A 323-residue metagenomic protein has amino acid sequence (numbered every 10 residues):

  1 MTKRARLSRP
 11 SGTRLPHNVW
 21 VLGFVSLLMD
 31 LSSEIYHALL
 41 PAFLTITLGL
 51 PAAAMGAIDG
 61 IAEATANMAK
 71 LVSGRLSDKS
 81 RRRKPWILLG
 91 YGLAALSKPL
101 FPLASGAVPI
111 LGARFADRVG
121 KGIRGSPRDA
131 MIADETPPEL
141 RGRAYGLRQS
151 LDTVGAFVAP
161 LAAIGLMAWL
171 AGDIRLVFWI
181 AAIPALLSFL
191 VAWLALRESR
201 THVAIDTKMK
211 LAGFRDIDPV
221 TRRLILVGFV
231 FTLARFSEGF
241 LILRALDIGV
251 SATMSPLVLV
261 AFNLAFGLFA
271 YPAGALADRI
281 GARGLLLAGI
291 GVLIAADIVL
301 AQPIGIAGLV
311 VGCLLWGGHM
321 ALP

Functional and structural regions predicted by a protein language model:
T2-P16, R197-G228: Juxtamembrane intracellular "pre-TM" segments in multi-pass secondary transporters
R9-A66, T221-V258: Helix-loop boundary and gating motifs at the non-cytosolic
A42-T47, V158-F178: Transmembrane alpha-helix termini and helix-breaking/packing motifs in multi-pass membrane transporters
E63-L71, F157, N263-Y271: Residue-level signature of mid-helix packing/kink "hotspots" within the transmembrane helices of 12-pass Major
A69-R81, M167, F269-A282: Helix-to-loop junctions at the C-terminal end of transmembrane segments in multipass secondary transporters
P85-P99, A182, G284-V299: Structural signature of the two symmetry-related core transmembrane helices
G112-V154: Cytoplasmic helix-loop-helix junction between adjacent transmembrane helices in 12-TM secondary transporters
A182-A204: C-terminal membrane-cytosol helix-exit motif in multi-pass small-molecule transporters
